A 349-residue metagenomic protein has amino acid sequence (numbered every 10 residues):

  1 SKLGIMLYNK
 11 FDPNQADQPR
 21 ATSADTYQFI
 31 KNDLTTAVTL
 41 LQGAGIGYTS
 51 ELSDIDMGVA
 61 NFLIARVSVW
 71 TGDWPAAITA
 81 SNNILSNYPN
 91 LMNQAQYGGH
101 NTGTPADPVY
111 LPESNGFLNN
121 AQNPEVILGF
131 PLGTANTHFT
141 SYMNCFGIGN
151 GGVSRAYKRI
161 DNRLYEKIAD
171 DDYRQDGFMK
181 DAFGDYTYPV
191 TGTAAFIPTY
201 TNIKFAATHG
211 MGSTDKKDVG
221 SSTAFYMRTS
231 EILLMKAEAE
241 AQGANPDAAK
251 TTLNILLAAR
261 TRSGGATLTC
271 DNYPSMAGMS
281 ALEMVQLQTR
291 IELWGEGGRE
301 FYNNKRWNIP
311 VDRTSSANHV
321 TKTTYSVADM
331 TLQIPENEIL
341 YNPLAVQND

Functional and structural regions predicted by a protein language model:
S1-F146, G152-R155, N162-D349: Acidic/polar-rich alpha-helix caps and helix-coil junctions
